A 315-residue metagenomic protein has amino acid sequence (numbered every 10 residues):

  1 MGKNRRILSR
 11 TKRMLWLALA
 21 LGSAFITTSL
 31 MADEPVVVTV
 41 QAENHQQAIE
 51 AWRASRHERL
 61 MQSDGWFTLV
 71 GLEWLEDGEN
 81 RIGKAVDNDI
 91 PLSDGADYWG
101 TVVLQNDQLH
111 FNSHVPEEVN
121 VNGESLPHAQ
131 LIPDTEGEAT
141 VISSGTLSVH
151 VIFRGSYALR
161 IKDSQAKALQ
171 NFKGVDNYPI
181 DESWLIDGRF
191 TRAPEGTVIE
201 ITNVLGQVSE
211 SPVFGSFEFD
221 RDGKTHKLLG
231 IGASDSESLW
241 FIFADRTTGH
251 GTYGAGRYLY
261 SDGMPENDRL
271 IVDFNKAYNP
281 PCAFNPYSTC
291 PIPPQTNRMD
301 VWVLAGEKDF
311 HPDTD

Functional and structural regions predicted by a protein language model:
K3-L17: Bacterial N-terminal signal peptides that target proteins for export
W16-F25: Bacterial N-terminal signal peptides
L30-A32: Boundary at the C-terminal end of the N-terminal hydrophobic targeting segment
P35-E73: N-terminal pre-domain segments of enzymes
L69, W74-T140, P265: Forkhead-associated
G145-S209: Surface-exposed beta-loop interaction hotspot
V175, T248-H250, R269-I271, N275-D315: Extended, aromatic/histidine-rich regions of cofactor-dependent oxidoreductases associated with respiratory
R189-T248, Y253: Flexible, glycine-rich surface segments
